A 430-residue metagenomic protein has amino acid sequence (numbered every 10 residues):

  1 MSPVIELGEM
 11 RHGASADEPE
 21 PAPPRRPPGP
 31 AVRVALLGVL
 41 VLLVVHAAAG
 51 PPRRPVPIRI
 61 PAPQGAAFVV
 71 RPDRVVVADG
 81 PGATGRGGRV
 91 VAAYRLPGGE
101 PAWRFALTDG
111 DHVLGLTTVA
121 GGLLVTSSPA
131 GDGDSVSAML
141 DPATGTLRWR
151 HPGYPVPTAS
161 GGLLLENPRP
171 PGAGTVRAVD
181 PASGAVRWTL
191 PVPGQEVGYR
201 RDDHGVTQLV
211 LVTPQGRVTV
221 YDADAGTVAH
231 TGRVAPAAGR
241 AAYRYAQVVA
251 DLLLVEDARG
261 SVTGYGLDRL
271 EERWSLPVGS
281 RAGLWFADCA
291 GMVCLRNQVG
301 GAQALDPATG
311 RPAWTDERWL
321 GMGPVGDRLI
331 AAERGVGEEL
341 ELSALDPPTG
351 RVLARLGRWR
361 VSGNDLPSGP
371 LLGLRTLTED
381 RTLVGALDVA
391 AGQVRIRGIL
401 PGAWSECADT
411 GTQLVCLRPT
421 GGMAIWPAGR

Functional and structural regions predicted by a protein language model:
M1-R430: Secretory-pathway ectodomains
